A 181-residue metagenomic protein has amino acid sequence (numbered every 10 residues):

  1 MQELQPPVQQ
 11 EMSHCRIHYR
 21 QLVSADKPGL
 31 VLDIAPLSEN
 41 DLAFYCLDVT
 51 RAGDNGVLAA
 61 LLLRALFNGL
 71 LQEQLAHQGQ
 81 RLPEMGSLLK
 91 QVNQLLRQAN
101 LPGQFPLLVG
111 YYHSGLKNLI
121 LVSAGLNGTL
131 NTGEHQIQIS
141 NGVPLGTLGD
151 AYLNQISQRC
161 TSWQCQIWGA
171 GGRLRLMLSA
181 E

Functional and structural regions predicted by a protein language model:
M1-T161, W168, S179: … and, occasionally, acidic/histidine-rich disordered N-termini of signaling adaptors
A170-R173: Short, charged beta-turn/beta-strand-edge "cap" motif at the junction between a beta-strand and an adjacent loop
R175-E181: Juxtadomain coupling helices with adjacent low-complexity linkers
